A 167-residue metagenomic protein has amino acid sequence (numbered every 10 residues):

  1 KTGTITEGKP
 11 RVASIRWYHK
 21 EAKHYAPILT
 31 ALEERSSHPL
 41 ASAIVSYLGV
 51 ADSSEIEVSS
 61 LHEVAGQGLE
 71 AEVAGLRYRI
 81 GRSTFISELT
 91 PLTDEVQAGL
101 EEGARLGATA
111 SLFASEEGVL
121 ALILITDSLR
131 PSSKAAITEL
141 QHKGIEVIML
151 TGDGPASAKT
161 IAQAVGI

Functional and structural regions predicted by a protein language model:
T2-I167: Cytosolic catalytic headpiece
